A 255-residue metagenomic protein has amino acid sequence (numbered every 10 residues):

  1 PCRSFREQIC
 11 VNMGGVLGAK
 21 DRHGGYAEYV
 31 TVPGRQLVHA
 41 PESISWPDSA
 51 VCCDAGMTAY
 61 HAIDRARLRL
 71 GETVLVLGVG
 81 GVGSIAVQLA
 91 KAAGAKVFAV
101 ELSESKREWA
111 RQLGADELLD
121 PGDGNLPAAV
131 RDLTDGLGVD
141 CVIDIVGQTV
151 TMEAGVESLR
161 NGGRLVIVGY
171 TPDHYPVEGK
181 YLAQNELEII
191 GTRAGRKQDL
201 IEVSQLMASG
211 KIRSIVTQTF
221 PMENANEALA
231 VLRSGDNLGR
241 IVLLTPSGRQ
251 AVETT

Functional and structural regions predicted by a protein language model:
P1-L37: Glycine-rich phosphate/adenylate-binding loop and adjacent beta-alpha elements of nucleotide- or dinucleotide-binding
R35, E42-G124, A128, I143: Mid-domain Rossmann-like dinucleotide-binding core that forms the NAD(H)/NADP(H) cofactor-binding site
S103, T171, G195: Residues in the short beta-alpha loop(s) of Rossmann-like NAD(P)-binding domains
A115, G138-V139, I212, A225: Local beta-strand N-terminus motif with an aromatic residue
L133-C141: A glycine-rich helix->loop->beta "capping" turn within Rossmann-like NAD(P)(H)-dependent oxidoreductase domains
E153-E157, K197-T255: C-terminal hydrophobic helical "lid"/dimerization subdomain of Rossmann-like NAD(P)H-dependent oxidoreductases
L159-N161: Helix-to-beta-strand junctions that scaffold the AdoMet/dcAdoMet cofactor pocket in Class I SAM-dependent enzymes
R164-V166, P176-V216: Rossmann-fold dehydrogenase core element
